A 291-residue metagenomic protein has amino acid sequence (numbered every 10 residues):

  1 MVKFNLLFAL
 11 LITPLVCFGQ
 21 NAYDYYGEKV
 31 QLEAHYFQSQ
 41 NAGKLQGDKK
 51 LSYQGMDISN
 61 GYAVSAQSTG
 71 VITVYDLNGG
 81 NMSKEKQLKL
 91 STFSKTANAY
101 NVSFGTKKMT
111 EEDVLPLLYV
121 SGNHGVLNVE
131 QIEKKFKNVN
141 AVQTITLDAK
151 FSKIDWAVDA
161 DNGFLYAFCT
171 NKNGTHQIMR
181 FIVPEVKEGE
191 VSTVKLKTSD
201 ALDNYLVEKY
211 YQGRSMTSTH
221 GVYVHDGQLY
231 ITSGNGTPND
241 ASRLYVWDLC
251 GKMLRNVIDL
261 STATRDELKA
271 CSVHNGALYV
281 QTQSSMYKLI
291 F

Functional and structural regions predicted by a protein language model:
L10-G19: Hydrophobic h-region of N-terminal signal peptides that target proteins for export in Gram-negative bacteria
A22-D48, S83-A97, K135-S152, E190-M216 (+1 more regions): Surface-exposed loop and turn segments in beta-propeller and other repeat-based domains that flank or scaffold
Q40-G70: Beta-strand-rich domains and repeat architectures in extracellular enzymes and scaffolds, especially beta-propellers
D48-S59, K95-L115, F151-G163, S215-H225 (+1 more regions): Structural signature of eukaryotic scaffold interfaces centered on beta-propeller domains
N60, A66-Q67, L115-N123, A167-N171 (+2 more regions): Recurrent small/Gly-Pro-centered beta-turn motifs in extracellular repeat architectures
T69-D76, H124-E133, N173-P184, P238-V246 (+1 more regions): Structural motif
Y205-L249: Loop/turn-rich, solvent-exposed surfaces of beta-rich toroidal or solenoidal domains
E267-F291: Blade-level signature of beta-propeller repeat domains, shared across WD40, Kelch, NHL, RCC1 and BNR/Asp-box propellers
